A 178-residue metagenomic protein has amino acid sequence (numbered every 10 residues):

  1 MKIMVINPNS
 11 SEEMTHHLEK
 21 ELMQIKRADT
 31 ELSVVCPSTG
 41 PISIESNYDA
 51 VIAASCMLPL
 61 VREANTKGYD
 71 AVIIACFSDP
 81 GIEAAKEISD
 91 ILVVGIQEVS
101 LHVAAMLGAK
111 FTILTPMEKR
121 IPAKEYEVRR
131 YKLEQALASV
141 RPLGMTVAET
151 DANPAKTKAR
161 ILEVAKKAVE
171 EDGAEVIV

Functional and structural regions predicted by a protein language model:
K2-I25: N-terminal beta1-alpha1 ligand-phosphate binding loop
V5-I6, T66-C76, G173-V178: Periplasmic-binding protein-like
I6-P8, V35, L114: Short hydrophobic segments within beta-strands
V34-V61, A148-N153: N-terminal beta-loop-helix "entrance" segment that forms/cooperates in small-molecule cofactor or anionic ligand
S55-I88: Beta-alpha junction/loop-to-helix N-cap segments that form part of ligand/metal-binding clefts
A84-L107: Short, acidic/small-residue loops that bind anionic groups at enzyme active sites
K119-R120, E125-V178: Active-site rim beta-loop-alpha module in soluble metabolic enzymes
